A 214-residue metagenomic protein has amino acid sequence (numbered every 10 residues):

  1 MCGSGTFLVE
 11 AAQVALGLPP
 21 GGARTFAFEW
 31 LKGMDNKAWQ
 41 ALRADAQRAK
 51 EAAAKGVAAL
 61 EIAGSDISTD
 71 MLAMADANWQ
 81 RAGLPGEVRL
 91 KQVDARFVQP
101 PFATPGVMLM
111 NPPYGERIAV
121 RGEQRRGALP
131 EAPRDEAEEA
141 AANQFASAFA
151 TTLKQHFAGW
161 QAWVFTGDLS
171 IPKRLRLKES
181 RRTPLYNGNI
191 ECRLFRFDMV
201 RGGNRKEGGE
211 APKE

Functional and structural regions predicted by a protein language model:
M1-P100, V107, R117: Conserved S-adenosyl-L-methionine
L18, Q124-A128: Glycine-rich, phosphate-binding/catalytic loops in enzymes
A59-E61, S65, T69-A73, E116-Q124 (+1 more regions): Conserved Class I SAM-dependent methyltransferase catalytic core
A95, P112, G167-D168: Residues immediately flanking
P100-F102, Q155-H156: Conserved catalytic network of the ASCE P-loop NTPase/AAA+ motor domain
P105-N111: Short SAM/SAH-binding signature in class I
P212-E214: Non-catalytic, mostly N-terminal accessory regions of nucleic-acid modification and defense proteins
